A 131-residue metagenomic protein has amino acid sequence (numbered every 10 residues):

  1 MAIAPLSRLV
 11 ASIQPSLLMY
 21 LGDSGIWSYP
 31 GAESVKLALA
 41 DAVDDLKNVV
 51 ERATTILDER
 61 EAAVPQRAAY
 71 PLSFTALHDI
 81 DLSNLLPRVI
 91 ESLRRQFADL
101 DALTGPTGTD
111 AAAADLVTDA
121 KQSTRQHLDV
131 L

Functional and structural regions predicted by a protein language model:
M1, P15-D41, Q96-A113: Helix-loop segments that flank and shape redox-cofactor active sites
M1-A4, M19-G22, L37, T55 (+4 more regions): Terminal, compositionally biased segments
M1-L9, L82: Disorder-to-helix initiation segments
S7, A11-Q14, L18, A40-E51 (+4 more regions): Generic structural signal for well-ordered, non-transmembrane alpha-helical segments in soluble/cytosolic regions
E33-R67, L131: Conserved alpha-helical segments that form or flank metal/cofactor-binding pockets of metalloenzymes
D44, Y70-L72, L103-G105, K121-Q122: Short amphipathic alpha-helical surface patches that mediate protein-protein
E51-E91: Carboxylate-rich helix-loop segments that flank metal/cofactor sites and access channels in metalloenzymes
